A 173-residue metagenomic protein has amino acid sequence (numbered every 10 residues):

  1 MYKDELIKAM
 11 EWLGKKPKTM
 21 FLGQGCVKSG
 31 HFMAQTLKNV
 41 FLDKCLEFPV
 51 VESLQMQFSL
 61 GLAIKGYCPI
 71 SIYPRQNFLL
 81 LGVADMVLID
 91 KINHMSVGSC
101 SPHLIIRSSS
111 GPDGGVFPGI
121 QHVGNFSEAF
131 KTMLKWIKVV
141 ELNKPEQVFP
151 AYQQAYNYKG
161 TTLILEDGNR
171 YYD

Functional and structural regions predicted by a protein language model:
M1-D173: Thiamine diphosphate
